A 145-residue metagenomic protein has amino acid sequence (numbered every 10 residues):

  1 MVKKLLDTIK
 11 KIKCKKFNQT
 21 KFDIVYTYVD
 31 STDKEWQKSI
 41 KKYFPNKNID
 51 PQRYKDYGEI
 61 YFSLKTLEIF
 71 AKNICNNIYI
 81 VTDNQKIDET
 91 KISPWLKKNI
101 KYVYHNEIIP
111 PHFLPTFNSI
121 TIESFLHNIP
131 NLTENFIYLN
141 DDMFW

Functional and structural regions predicted by a protein language model:
M1-K16: Membrane-proximal basic amphipathic "stem/tether" segments
K21, S31-K55: A solvent-exposed, charged loop/short amphipathic helix patch at secondary-structure junctions
D23-Y26, L67, N77-Y79: Hydrophobic targeting segments
N46, T66-I74: Short, acidic, metal-binding catalytic loop of nucleotide-sugar glycosyltransferases
D56-I69: Short, well-formed alpha-helical segments that are part of the catalytic scaffolds of diverse glycosyltransferases
C75-Q85: Short beta-strand/loop segment that forms part of the nucleotide-sugar
I87-L132: Active-site-proximal specificity loops/subdomain of glycosyltransferases
T133-F144: Short beta-strand-to-loop acidic/aromatic patch adjacent to the donor-nucleotide binding site
